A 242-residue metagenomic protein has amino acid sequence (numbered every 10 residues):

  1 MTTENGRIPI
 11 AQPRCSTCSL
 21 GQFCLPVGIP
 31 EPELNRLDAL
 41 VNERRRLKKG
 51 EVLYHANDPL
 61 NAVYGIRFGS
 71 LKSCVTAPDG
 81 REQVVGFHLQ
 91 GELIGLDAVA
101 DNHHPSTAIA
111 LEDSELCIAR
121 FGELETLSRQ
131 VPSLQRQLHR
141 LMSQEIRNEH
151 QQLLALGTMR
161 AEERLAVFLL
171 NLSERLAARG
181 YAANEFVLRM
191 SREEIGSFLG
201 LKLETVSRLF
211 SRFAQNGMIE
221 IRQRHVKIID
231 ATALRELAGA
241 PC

Functional and structural regions predicted by a protein language model:
T2-K49, L93, V99: Cyclic nucleotide-binding regulatory module and flanking cytosolic helices
R44, F87, I118, R189 (+1 more regions): Short aromatic/basic micro-patch
G50, N61-C74, Q90-G91: Glycine- and acidic-residue-biased ligand/ion/polar-headgroup-sensing regions
L53-D58: Short phosphate-coordinating micro-motif centered on Lys-Gly-acidic
P78-V85: Short alpha-helix-to-loop micro-motif enriched in aromatics/charged/Gly
G86-Q151: Cyclic-nucleotide recognition modules
R129-K202: Polybasic "coupling" helices that flank or enter modular domains
E174-C242: Phosphate-/nucleic-acid-contacting segments
